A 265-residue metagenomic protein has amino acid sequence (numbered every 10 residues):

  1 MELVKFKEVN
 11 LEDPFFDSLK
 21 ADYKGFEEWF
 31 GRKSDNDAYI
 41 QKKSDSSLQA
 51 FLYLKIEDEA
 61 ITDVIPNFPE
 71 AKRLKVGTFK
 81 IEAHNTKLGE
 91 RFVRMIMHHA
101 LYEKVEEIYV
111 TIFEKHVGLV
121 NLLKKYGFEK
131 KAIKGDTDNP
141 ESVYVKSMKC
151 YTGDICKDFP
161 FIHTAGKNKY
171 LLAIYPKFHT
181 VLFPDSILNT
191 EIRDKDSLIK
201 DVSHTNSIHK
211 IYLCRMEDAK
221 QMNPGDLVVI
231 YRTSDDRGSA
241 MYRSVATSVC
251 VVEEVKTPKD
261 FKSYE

Functional and structural regions predicted by a protein language model:
K7-E27, G31, Y144-P224: Compositionally biased, charged N-terminal/linker segments
D45-K75: Conserved acyl-donor/pantetheine-binding loop and adjacent beta-alpha core of acyl/acetyltransferases and related
G77-K87, F113: A short, internal acetyl-CoA/4′-phosphopantetheine-binding micro-motif in the GNAT/acyltransferase core
T86-L101, K125: Conserved acetyl-CoA-binding loop-helix of GNAT-fold acetyltransferases
A100-E114: Conserved GNAT acetyl-CoA-binding A-motif
V110-V120, D138: Conserved beta-strand-loop-alpha-helix junction that forms the acyl-donor binding cleft
K124-A132: Conserved acetyl-CoA-binding loop of GNAT-fold acetyltransferases
A240-E265: Aromatic- and Lys/Arg-enriched surface recognition patch
